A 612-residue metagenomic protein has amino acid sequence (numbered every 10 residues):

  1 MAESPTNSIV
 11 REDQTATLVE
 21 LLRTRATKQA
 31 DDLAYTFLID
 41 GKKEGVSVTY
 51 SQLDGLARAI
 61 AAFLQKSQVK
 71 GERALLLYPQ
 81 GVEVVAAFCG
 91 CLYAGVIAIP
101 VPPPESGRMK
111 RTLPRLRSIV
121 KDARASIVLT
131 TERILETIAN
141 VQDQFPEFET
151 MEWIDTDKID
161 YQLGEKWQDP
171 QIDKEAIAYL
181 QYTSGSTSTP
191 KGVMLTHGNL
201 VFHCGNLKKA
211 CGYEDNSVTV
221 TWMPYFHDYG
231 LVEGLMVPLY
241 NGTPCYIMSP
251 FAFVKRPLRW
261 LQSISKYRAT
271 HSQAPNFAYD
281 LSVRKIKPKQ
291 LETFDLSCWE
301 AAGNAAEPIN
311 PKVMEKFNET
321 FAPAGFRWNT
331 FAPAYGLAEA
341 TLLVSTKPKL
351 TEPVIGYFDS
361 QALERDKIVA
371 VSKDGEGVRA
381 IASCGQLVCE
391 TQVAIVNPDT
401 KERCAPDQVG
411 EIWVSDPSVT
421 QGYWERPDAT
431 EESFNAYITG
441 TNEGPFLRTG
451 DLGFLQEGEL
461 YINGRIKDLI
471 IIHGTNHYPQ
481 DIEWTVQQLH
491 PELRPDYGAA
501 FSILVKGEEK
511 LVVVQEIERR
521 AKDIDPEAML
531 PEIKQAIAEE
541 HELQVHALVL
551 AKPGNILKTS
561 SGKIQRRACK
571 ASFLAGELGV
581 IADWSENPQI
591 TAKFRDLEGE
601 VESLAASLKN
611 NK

Functional and structural regions predicted by a protein language model:
T15, D496-Y497, I503-L504, E509 (+2 more regions): AMP-binding/adenylate-forming catalytic domain of the ANL superfamily
L21-V48, A178-L180, T187, G336 (+1 more regions): AMP-dependent adenylate-forming
A30-L33, W153-I154, Y161-Y182, S188-T189 (+3 more regions): Conserved pre-ATP/AMP-binding loop-to-beta segment of ANL
A34-A86, S106-P114, K166-Q171, G192-G198: Conserved AMP-binding/adenylate-forming core of the ANL superfamily
V201-V218, D228-T270, K285-Q290: Conserved AMP-binding/adenylation subdomain of ANL enzymes
Q262-S265, S272, D416, Q421-G422 (+3 more regions): AMP-binding/adenylate-forming catalytic core of the ANL superfamily
A269-Q273, K285-G377, Q392, T400-E402: Gly/Ser/Thr-rich phosphate-binding loop
I381-D407, E411-I472, E598-E600: Conserved ATP-binding/catalytic segment of the ANL
